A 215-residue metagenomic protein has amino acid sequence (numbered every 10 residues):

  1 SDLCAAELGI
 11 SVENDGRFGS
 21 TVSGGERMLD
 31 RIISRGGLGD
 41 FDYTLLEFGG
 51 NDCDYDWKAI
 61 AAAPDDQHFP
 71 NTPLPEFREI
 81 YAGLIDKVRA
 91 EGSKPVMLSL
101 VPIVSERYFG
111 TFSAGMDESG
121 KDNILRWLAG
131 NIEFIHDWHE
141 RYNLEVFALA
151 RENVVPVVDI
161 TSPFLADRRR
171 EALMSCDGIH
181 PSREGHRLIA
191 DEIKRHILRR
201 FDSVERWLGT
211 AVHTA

Functional and structural regions predicted by a protein language model:
S1-E7: Short catalytic helix/loop segments, enriched in acidic residues and glycine and frequently bearing histidine
E7, D30-H213: Alpha-helical cap/lid subdomain in secreted, periplasmic, or secretory-pathway luminal O-acyl-processing enzymes
E7-S23: A short beta-strand-loop structural module common to alpha/beta enzyme folds
